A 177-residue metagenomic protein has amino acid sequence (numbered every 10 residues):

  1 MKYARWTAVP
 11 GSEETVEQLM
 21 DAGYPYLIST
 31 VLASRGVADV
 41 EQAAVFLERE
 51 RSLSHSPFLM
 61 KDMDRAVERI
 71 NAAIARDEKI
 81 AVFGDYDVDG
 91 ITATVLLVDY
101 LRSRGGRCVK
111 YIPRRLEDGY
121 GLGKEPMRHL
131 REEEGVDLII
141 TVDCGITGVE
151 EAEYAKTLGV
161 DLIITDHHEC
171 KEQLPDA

Functional and structural regions predicted by a protein language model:
M1-A177: Replace "Mg2+/Mn2+-dependent" with "divalent metal-dependent
